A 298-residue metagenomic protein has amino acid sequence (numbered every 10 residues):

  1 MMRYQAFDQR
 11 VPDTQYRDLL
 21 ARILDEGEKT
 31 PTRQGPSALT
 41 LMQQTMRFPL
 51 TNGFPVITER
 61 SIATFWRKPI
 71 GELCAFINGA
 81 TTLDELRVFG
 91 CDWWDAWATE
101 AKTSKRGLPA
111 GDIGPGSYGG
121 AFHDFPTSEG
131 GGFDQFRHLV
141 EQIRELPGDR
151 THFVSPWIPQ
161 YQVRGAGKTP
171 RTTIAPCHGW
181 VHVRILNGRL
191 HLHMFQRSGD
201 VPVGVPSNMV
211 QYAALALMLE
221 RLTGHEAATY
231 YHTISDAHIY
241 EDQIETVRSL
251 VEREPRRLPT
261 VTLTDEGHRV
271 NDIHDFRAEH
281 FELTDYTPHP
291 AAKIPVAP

Functional and structural regions predicted by a protein language model:
M1-P298: Terminal, non-catalytic protein-protein interaction segments that mediate quaternary/complex assembly
